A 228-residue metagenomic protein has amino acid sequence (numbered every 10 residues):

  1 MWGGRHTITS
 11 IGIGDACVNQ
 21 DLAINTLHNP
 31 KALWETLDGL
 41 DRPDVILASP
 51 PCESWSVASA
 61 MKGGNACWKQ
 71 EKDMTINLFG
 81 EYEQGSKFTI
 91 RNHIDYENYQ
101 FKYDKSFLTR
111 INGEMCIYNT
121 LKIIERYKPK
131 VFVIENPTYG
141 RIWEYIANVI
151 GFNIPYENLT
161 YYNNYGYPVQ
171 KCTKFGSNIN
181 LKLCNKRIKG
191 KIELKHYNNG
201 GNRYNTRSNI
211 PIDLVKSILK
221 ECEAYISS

Functional and structural regions predicted by a protein language model:
M1-S228: Conserved active-site and SAM-binding loop architecture of S-adenosyl-L-methionine-dependent nucleic-acid
